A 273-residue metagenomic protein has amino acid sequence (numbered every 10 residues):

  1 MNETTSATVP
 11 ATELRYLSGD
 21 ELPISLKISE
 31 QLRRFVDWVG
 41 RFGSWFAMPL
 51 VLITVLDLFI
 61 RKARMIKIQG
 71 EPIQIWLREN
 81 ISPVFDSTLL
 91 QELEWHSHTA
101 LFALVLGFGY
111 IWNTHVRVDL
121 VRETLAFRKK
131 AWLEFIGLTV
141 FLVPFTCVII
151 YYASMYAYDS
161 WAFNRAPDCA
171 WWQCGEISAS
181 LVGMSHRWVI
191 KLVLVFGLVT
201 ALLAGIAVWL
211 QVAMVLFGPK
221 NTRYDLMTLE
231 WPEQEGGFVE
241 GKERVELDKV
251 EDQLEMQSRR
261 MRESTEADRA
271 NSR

Functional and structural regions predicted by a protein language model:
N2-R273: Alpha-helical transmembrane segments and membrane-interface helix-loop junctions in multi-pass membrane proteins
